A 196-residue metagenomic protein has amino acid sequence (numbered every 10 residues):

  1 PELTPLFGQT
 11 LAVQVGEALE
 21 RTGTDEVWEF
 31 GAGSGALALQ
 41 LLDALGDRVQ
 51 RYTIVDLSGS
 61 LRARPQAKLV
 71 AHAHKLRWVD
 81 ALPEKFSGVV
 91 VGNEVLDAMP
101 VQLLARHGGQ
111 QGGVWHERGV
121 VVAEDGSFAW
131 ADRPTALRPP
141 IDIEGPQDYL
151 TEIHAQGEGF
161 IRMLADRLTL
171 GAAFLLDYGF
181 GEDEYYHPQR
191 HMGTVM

Functional and structural regions predicted by a protein language model:
P1-T22: Class I SAM-dependent methyltransferase Rossmann-like catalytic core, especially the SAM/SAH-binding loop
G23-G33: Conserved class I S-adenosyl-L-methionine
V27-E29, V49-D56: Conserved SAM-binding motif I beta-strand of class I
S34-R48: Conserved SAM-binding loop of SAM-dependent methyltransferases across substrates and taxa, primarily the Class I
S58-S60: Conserved SAM/SAH-binding beta-strand->alpha-helix loop
P65-Q66: Conserved SAM-binding loop
K75-K85: Short acidic low-complexity segments
K85-M196: Class I S-adenosyl-L-methionine
